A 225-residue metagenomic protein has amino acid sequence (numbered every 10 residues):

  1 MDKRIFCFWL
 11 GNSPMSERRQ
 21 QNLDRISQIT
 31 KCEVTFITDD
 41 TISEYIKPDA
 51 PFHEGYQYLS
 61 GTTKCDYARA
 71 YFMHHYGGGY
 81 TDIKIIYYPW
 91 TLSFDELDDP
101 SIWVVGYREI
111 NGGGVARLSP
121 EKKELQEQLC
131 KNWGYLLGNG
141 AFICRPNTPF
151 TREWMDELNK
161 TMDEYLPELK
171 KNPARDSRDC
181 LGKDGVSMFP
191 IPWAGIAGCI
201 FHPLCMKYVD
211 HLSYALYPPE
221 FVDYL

Functional and structural regions predicted by a protein language model:
M1-D66, Y71, T81-L225: Glycosyltransferase-associated regions of secretory-pathway enzymes, highlighting luminal stem/catalytic domains
Y76-G79: Short acidic donor-binding loop at the edge of a beta-strand
